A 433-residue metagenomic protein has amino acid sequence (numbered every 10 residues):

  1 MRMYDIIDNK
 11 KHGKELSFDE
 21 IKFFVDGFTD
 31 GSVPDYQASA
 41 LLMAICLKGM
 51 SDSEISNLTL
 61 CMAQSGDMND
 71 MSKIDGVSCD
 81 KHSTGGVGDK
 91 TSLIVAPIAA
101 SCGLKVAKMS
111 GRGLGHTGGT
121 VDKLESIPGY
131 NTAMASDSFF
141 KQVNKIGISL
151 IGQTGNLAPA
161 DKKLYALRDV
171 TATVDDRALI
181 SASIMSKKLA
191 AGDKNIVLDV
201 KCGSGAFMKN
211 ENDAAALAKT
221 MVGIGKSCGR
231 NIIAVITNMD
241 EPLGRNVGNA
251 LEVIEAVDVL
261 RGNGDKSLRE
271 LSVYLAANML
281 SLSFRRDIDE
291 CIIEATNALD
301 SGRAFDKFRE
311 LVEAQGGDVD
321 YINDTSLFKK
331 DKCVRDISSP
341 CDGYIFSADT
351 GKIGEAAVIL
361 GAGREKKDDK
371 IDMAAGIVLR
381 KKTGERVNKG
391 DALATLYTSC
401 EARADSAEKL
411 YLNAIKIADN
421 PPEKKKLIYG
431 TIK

Functional and structural regions predicted by a protein language model:
M1-G88, K307-A314, D318, K433: Acidic, glycine/proline-rich low-complexity segments that act as flexible tails and inter-domain linkers
D5, K10, E15-F18, F28 (+4 more regions): Well-ordered secondary-structure scaffolds
L47, L93-A107, K187-G192, S227-C228 (+1 more regions): Alpha-helix C-terminal capping segments
V77-A100, L104-H116: Glycine/serine-rich anion-binding loops at beta->alpha junctions that coordinate negatively charged ligand groups
S92, S110, T117-D122, T154 (+5 more regions): Short acidic, glycine/serine/threonine-rich loops at helix termini
M109, V143, I151-T154, I184 (+2 more regions): Short beta-strand segments
K123-S149, K219-G225, G229: A glycine-rich helix N-cap at a beta->alpha junction
N144-D193: Phosphate/diphosphate-binding glycine-rich loops and adjacent basic-rich segments that engage nucleotide
